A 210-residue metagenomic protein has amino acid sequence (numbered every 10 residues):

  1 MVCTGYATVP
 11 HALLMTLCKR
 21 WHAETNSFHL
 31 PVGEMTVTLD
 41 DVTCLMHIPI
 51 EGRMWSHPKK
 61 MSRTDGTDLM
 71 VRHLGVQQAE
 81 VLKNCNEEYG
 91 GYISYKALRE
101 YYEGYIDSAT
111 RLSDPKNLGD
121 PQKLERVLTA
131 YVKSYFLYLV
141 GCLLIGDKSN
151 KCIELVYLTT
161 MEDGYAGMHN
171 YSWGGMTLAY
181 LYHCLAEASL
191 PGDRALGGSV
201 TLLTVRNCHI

Functional and structural regions predicted by a protein language model:
M1-Y182, G198: N-terminal leader regions that mediate targeting or early regulatory function
H169-M176, A188-T201, N207-I210: Compact beta-rich and alpha/beta scaffold cores in large eukaryotic transport/transcription complexes and associated
